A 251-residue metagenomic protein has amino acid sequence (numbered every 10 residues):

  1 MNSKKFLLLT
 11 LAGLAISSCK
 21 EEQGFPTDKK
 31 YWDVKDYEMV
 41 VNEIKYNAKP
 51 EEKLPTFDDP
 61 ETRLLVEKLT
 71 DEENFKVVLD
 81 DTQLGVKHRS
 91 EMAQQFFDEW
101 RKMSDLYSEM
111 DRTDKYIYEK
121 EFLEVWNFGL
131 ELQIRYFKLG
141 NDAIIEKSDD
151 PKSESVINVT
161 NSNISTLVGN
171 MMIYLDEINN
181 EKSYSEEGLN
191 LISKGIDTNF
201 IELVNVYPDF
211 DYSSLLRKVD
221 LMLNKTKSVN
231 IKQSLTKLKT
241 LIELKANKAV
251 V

Functional and structural regions predicted by a protein language model:
M1-N2: N-terminal secretory signal peptides that target proteins for export/translocation
K5-L14: Sec-dependent N-terminal signal peptides
I16-S18: C-terminal motif of bacterial Sec signal peptides marking the signal peptidase cleavage site
E22-V251: Non-catalytic all-alpha helical scaffold/repeat segments
